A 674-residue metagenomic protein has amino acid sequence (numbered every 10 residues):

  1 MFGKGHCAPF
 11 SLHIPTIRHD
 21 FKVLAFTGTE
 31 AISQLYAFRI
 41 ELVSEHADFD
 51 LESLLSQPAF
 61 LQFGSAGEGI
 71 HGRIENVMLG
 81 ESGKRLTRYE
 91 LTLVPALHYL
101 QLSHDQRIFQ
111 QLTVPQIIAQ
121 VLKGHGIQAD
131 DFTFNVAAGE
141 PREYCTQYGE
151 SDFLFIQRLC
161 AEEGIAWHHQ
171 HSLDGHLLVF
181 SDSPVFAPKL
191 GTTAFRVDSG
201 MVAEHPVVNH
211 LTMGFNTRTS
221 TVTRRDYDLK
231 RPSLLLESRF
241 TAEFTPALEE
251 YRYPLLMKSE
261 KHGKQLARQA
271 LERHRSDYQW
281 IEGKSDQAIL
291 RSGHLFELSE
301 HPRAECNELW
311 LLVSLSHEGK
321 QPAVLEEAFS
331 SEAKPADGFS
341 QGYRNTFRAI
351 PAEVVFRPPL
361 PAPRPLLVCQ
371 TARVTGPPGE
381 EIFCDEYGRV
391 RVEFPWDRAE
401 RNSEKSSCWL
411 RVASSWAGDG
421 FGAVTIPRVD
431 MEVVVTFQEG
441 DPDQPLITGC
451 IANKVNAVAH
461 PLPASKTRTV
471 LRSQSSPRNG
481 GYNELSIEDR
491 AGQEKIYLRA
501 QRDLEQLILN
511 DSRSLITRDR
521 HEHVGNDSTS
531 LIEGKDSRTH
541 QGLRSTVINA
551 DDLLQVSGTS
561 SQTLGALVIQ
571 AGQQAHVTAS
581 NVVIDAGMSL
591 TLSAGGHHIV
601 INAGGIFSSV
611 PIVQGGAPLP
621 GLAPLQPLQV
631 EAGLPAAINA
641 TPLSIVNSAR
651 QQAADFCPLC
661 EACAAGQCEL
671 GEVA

Functional and structural regions predicted by a protein language model:
M1-R107, E162, Y278: Assembly/oligomerization scaffold segments
R39-F49, R275-D286, W416-G422: Short alpha-helix capping/helix-loop boundary micro-motifs
G67-R73, A304-V313, G440-C450: Short, Lys/Arg- and Gly-enriched loop/turn segments at beta-strand edges
L79-L93, L178, G319-K334, Q341 (+2 more regions): Short, solvent-exposed secondary-structure boundary/capping segments
S82-G83, L112-D130, V136, C145-E353: Extended, domain-scale alpha-helical bundle/helix-rich regions
V94-A96, Q111-T133, Y251-Q265, P377-S406 (+1 more regions): Glycine-rich, acidic and aromatic/proline-enriched surface loops and short helix-turn segments that act as binding
E162, H169, F180-S181, L367-S593 (+1 more regions): Structural signature for extended repeat/solenoid scaffolds and their inter-repeat hinge/linker regions, spanning
L178, P188-G191, Q574, S580-A674: Intrinsic-disorder/coil detector with helix-boundary
